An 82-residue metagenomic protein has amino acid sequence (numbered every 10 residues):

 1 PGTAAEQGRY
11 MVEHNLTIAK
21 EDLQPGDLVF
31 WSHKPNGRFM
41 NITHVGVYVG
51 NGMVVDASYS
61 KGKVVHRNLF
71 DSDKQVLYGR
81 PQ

Functional and structural regions predicted by a protein language model:
A5, R9, L16-K20, R38-Q82: Aromatic- and glycine-rich peptidoglycan recognition patches
G26-D27: Structural motif
F30-W31, D56: A generic structural signal for residues embedded in beta-strands
S32-N36: Short beta-turn/strand-loop junction motif enriched in small, turn-promoting residues
